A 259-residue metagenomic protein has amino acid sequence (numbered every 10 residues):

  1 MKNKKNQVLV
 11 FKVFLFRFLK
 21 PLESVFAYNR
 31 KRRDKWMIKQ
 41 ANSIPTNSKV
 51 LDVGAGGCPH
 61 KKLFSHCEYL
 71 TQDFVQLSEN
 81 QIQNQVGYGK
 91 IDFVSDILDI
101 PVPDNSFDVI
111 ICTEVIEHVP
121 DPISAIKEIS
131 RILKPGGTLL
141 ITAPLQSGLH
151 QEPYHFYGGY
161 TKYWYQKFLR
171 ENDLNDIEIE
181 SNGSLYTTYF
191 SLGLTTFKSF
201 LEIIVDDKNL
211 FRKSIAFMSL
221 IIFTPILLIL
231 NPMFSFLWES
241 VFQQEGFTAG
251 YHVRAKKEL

Functional and structural regions predicted by a protein language model:
K2-I44: Class I SAM-dependent methyltransferase Rossmann-like catalytic core, especially the SAM/SAH-binding loop
L9-L15, Y28-K35, D52-G56, T71 (+2 more regions): A broad, low-specificity signal for short, low-complexity segments enriched in glycine/proline and polar/charged
L19-F26, Q83-G87, A216-I221: A short, charged, and often flexible helix/loop element on the N-terminal side of the glycosyltransferase catalytic
P21, V25, T113, E152-P153: Conserved short-loop catalytic and cofactor-binding motifs
L22, F26-R33, H118, G158 (+1 more regions): Aromatic-acidic/polar surface patches that form glycan- and anion
Y28-G56, E180-S191: Short, charged N-terminal helix-start/capping segments
I38-A41, S48-Q151, Y163-Q166, V253-K257: Conserved SAM-binding loop
V94, P120-S124, E128, T138-E258: S-adenosyl-L-methionine-dependent methyltransferase catalytic module, highlighting the catalytic core
